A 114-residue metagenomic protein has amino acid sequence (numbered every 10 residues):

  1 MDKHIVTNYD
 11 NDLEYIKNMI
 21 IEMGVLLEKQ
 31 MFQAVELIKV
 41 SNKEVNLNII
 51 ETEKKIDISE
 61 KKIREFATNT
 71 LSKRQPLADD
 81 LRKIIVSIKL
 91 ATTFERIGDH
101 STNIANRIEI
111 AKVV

Functional and structural regions predicted by a protein language model:
M1-V114: Cytosolic, long alpha-helical scaffolding segments
